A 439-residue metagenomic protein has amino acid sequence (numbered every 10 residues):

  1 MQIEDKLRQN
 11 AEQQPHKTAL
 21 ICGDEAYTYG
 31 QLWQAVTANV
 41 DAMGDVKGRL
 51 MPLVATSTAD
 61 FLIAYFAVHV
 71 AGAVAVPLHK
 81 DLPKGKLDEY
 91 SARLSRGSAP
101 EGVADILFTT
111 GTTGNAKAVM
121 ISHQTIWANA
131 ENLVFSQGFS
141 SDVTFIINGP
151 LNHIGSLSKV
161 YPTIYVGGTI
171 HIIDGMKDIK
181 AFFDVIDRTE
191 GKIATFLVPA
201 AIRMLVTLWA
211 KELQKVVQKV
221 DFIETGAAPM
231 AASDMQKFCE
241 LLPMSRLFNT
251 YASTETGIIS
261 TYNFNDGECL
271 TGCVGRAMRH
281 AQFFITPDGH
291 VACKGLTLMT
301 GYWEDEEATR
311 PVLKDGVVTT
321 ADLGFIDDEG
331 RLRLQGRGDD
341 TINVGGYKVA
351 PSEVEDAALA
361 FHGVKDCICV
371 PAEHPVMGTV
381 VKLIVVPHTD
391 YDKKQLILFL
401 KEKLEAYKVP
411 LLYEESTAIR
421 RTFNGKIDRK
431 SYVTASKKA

Functional and structural regions predicted by a protein language model:
I3, R8, H16-D45, T58 (+3 more regions): Conserved AMP-binding/adenylate-forming core of the ANL superfamily
E25, V40-L82, P150, K348: Conserved AMP-binding/adenylate-forming
T28-Y29, A104-E131: Conserved AMP-binding A3 loop
L53, G295, G301, L323-K408: AMP-binding/adenylate-forming catalytic core of the ANL superfamily
W127-T144, N152-I193: Conserved AMP-binding/adenylation subdomain of ANL enzymes
K192-L197, L208-C269: Gly/Ser/Thr-rich phosphate-binding loop
R276-H280, F284-V312, Y347-V349: Conserved ATP/PPi-binding loop(s) of AMP-dependent carboxylate-activating enzymes
L404-I427: AMP-binding/adenylate-forming catalytic domain of the ANL superfamily
